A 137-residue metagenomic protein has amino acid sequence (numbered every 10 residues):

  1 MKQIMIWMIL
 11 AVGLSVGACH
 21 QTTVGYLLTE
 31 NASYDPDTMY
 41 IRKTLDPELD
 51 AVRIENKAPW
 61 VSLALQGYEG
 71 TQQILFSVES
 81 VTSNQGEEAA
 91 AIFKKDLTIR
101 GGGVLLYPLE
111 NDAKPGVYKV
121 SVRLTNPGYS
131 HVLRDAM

Functional and structural regions predicted by a protein language model:
M1-T22: Sec-dependent bacterial lipoprotein signal peptides
I9, D112-K114, G128: Generic marker of residues within folded, mature protein domains
L14, V122, M137: A broad, low-specificity signal marking well-ordered, structured residues that form hydrophobic/aromatic
C19-G102, E110-V117: Acidic/polar, low-complexity intrinsically disordered N-terminal segments immediately downstream of a Sec signal
V24, N126-H131: Short acidic/polar inter-strand loop motif in beta-rich domains
Y107-N111, M137: N-terminal pre-domain and mature-chain start segments
G116-G128: A short beta-strand micro-motif common to beta-rich folds, especially ectodomain repeats
H131-M137: C-terminal edge beta-strand
